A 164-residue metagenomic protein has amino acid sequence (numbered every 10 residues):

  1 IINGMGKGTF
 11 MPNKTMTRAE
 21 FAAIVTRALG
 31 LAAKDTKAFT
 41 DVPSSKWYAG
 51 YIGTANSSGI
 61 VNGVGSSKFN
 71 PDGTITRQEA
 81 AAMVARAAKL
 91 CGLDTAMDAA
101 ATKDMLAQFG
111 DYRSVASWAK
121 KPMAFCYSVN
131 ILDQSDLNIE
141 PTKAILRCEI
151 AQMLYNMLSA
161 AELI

Functional and structural regions predicted by a protein language model:
N3-A22, T26-Y51, S57-Q78, R86-A119 (+2 more regions): Feature responds to low-complexity, polar/acidic, surface-exposed segments characteristic of secreted/exported proteins
N56-S57, Y127: Alpha-helix C-terminal capping/helix-coil junction sites
A81: IQ-motif-like calmodulin-binding regions
C148-A151: Preference for long, well-ordered alpha-helical segments
